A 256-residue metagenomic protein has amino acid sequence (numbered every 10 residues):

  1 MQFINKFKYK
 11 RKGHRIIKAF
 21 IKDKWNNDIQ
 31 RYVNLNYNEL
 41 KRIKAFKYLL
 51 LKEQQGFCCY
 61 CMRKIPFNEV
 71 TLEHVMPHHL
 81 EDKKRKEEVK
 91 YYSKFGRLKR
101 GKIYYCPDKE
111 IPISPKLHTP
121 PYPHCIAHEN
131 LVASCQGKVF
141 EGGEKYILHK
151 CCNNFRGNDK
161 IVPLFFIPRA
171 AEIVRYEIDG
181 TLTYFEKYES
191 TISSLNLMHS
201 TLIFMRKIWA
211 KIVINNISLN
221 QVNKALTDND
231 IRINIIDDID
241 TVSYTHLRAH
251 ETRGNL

Functional and structural regions predicted by a protein language model:
F3-F57, E81-L98, I111, P115 (+1 more regions): Short, charged surface segments at domain edges that flank catalytic/cofactor-binding sites
G56, N68, E73, D179-T181: Beta-strand-connecting loop/turn residues
C58-C61, T245: Hydrophobic alpha-helical segments that mediate membrane insertion or helix-helix packing
R63-K150, F155-R156: Histidine-centered nuclease catalytic patch
L117-T241: Domain-exit/linker segments immediately C-terminal to small folded modules
T245-T252: Conserved small/polar residues in nucleotide/adenosyl-binding loops
